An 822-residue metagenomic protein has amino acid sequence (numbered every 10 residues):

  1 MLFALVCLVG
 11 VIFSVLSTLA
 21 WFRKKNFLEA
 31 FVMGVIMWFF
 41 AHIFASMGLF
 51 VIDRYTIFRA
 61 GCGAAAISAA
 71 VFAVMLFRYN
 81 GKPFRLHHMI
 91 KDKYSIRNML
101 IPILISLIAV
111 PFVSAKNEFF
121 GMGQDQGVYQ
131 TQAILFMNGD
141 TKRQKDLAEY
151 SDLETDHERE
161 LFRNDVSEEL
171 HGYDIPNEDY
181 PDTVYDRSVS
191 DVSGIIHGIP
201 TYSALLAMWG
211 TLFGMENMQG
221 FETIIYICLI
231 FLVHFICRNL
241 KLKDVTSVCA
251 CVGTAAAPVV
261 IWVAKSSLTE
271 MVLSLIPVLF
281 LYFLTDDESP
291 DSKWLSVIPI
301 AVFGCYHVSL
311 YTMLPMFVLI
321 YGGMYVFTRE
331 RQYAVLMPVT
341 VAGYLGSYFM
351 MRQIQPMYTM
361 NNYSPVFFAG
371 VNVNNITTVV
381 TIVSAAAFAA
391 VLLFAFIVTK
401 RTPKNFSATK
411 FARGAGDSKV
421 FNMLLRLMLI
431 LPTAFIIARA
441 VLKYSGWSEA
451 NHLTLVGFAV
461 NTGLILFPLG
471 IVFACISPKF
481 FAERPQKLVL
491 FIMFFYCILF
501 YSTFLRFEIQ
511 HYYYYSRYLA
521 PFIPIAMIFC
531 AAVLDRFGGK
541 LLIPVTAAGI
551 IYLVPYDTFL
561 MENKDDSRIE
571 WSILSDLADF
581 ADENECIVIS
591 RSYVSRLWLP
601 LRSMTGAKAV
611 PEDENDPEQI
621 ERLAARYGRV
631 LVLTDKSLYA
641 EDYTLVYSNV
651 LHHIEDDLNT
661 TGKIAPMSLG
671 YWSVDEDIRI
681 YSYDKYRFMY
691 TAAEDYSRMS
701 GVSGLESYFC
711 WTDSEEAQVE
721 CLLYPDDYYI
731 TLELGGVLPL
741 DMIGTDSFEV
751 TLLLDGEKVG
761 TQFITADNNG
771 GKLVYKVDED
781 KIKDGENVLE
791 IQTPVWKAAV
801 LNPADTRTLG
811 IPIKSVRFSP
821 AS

Functional and structural regions predicted by a protein language model:
M1-I96, F327, R331-I476, Y643-D684: Membrane-embedded, hydrophobic transmembrane alpha-helices
N26-G34, V233-A256, E288, K293-S296 (+3 more regions): Transmembrane-helix signature of polytopic, membrane-embedded enzymes that assemble or transfer cell-envelope glycans
F50, I236, A250-A255, F283-L284 (+3 more regions): Membrane-interface alpha helices of multi-pass inner-membrane proteins
I105-A115, L310, F349-M350, R439 (+3 more regions): Transmembrane alpha-helical segments
N138-G210, I509: Interfacial juxtamembrane loops and adjacent helix segments that form the catalytic/substrate-binding surfaces
N239-K241, F280-L295, F303, Y325-R331 (+1 more regions): Membrane-interface transmembrane helices that cradle and orient dolichyl/undecaprenyl
W262-V272, V308, T765: Short acidic/glycine- and proline-prone juxtamembrane loop motifs at membrane-interface regions of multi-pass membrane
S347-M357, T546-A665, F688, A692-G701 (+1 more regions): Catalytic lumenal/periplasmic loop and adjoining terminal transmembrane helix of membrane glycan-assembly enzymes
